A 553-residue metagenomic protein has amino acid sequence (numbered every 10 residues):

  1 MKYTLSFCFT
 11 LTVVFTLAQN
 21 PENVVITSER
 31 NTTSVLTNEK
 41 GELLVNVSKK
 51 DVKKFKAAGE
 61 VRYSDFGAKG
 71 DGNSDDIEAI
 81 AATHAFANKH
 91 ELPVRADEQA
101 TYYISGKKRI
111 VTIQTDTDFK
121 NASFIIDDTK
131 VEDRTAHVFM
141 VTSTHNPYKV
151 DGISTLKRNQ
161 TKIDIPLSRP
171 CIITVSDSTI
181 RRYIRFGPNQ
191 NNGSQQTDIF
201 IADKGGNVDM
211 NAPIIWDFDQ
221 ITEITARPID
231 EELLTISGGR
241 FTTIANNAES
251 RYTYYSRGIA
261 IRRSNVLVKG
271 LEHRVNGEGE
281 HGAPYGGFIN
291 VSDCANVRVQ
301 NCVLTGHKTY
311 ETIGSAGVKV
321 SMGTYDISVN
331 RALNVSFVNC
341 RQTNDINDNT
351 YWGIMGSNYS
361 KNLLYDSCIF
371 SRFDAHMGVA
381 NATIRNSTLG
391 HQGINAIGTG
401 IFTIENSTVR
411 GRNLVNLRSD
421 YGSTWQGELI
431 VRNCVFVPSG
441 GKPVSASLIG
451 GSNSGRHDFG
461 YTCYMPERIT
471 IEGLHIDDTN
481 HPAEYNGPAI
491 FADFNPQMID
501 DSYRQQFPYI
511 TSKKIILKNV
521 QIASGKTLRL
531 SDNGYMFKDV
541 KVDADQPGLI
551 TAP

Functional and structural regions predicted by a protein language model:
M1-P21: Bacterial Sec-dependent N-terminal signal peptides
L17-P553: Extracellular/periplasmic carbohydrate-active domains that bind, remodel, or depolymerize complex polysaccharides
